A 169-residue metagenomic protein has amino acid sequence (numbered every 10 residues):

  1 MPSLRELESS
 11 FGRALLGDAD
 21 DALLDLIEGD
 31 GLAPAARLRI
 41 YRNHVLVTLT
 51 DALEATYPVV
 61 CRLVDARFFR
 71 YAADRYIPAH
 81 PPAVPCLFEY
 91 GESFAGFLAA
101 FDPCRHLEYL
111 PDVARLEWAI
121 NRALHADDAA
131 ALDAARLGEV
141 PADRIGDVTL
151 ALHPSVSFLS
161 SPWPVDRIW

Functional and structural regions predicted by a protein language model:
M1-R39: Charged, compositionally biased N-terminal leader segments and the immediate start of the first structured element
F11, A72-I77, F94: Short alpha-helical scaffolding segments that buttress acidic/His motifs in well-ordered protein cores
G29-A66, A73-R75: Glycine/small-residue-rich interface belts in oligomeric ring/scaffold proteins and their assembly partners
R67-A73, E89, L98: Extended, compositionally biased flexible segments
A79-W169: Hydrophobic packing positions characteristic of elongated beta-solenoid/beta-helix-type spike/fiber shafts
